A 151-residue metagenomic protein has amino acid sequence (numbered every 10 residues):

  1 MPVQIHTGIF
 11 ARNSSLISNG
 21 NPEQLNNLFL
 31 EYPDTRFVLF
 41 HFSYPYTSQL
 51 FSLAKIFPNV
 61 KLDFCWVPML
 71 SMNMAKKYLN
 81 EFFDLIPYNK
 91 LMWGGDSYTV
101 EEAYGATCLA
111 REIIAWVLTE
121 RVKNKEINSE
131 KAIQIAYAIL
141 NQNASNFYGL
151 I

Functional and structural regions predicted by a protein language model:
M1, P33-R36, P58-K61, P87-L91 (+1 more regions): Short, well-ordered coil/turn segments that N-cap beta-strands
M1-Q49: Divalent metal-binding pocket/active-site signature
H6, H41, L62, D96 (+1 more regions): Divalent metal-coordination and catalytic microenvironments
N13-P22, T47-I56, M72-N80, V100-W116: Histidine/acidic-residue-rich catalytic or RNA/ligand-binding cores of hydrolases and nuclease-related proteins
L30-P33, K55-P58, F83-P87, T99 (+2 more regions): Hydrophobic alpha-helix feature that most strongly marks membrane-spanning transmembrane helices and their immediate
V38-F42, I86-C108: Short acidic/histidine-rich active-site segments
H41-P87, L91: C-terminal structural cap/anchor segments
Y88-N89, G105-I151: Mid-to-C-terminal alpha-helical segments outside catalytic/metal-binding sites
